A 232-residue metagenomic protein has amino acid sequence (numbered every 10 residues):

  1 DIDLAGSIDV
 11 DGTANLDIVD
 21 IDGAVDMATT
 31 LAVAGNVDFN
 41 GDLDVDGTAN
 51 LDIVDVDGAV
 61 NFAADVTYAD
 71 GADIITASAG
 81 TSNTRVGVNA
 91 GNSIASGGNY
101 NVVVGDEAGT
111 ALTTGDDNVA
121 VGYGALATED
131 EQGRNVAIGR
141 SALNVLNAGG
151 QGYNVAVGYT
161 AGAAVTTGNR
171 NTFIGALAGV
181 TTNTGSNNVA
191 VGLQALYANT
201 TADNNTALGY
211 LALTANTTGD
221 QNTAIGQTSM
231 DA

Functional and structural regions predicted by a protein language model:
I2-L4, I8-V10, A14-I21, V25-M27 (+13 more regions): Low-complexity, small-hydrophobic/phenylalanine-enriched stretches that adopt extended beta/coil conformations used
D65-A232: Glycine- and small/polar-enriched repetitive beta-structure motifs of secreted/surface proteins
